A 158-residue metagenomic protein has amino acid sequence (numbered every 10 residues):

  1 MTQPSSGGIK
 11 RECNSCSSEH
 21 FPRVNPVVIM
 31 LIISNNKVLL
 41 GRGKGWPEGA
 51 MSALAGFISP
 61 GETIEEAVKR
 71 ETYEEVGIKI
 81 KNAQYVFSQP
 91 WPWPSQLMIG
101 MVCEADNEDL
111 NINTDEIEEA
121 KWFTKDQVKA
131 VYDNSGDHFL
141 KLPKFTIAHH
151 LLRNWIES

Functional and structural regions predicted by a protein language model:
M1-L31: Cys/His-rich short segments
Q3-P4, P47-M51, W93, T114-S158: Nudix hydrolase/Nudix homology domain
P26-K37, R42-L54: Histidine/lysine/aspartate-rich catalytic loop segments that bind and position anionic ligands
V38, S59-E65: Glycine-rich phosphate/ribose-binding loops and adjacent secondary-structure elements that form binding surfaces
L54, V68, T72: Hydrophobic alpha-helical positions that pack around
K79-V86: A short coil-to-beta-strand element that immediately follows conserved catalytic motifs
Q89-I112: Active-site-adjacent beta-strand/loop module that shapes the phosphate/pyrophosphate-binding cleft
